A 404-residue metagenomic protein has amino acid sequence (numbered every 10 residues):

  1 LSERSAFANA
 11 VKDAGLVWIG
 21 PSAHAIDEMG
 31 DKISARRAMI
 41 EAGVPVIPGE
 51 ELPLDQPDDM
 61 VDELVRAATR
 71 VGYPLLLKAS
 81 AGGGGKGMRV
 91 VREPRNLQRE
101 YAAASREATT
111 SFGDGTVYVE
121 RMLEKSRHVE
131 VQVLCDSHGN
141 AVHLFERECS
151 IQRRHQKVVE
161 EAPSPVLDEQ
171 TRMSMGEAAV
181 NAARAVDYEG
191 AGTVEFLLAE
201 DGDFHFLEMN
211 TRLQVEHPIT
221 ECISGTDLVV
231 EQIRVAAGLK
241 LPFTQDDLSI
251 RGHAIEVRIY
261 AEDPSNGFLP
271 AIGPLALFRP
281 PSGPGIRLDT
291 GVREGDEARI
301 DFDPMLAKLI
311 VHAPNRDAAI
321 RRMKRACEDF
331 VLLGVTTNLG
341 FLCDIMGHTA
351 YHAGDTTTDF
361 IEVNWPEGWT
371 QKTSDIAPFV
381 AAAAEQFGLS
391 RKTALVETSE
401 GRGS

Functional and structural regions predicted by a protein language model:
L1-V194, L198-H217: N-terminal beta-alpha lobe that positions the nucleotide/phosphoryl donor in ATP/NTP-coupled carboxylate activation
A179, P218-S404: Catalytic cores of soluble metabolic enzymes centered on carboxylation/carboxyl-transfer
